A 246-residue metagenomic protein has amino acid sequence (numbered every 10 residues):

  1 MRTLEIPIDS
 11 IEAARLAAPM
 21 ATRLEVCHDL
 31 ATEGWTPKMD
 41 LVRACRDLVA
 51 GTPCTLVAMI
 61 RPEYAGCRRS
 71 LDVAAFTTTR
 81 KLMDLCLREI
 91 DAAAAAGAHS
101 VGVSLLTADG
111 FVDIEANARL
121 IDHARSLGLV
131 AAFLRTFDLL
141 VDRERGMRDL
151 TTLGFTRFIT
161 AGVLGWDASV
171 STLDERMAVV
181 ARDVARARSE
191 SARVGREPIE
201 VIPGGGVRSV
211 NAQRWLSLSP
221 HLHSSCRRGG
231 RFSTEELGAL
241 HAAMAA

Functional and structural regions predicted by a protein language model:
R2-I8, T22-V26, C54-P62, V101-V103 (+4 more regions): Hydrophobic faces of well-ordered beta-strands that scaffold small-molecule active sites in alpha/beta enzyme cores
D9-P19, I60-A92, D138-L153, V180-D183 (+2 more regions): Catalytic cores of alpha/beta
A17, C45, A93, L120 (+5 more regions): Conserved, mostly hydrophobic/aromatic
T22-W35, A92, A96-A108, L153-V170 (+1 more regions): Glycine-rich phosphate-binding active-site loops on the catalytic face of alpha/beta enzymes
K38-E115: Glycine/small-residue-rich loop that forms an oxyanion/phosphate-binding "nest" at active or ligand-binding sites
D40-R46, V170-S189, Q213-S217, H221-A246: C-terminal helical cap(s) of enzyme catalytic domains, especially alpha/beta-barrels
G97-R145: Hydrophobic, well-structured mid-protein blocks that either form specific transmembrane helices
V130-M177: Histidine/lysine/aspartate-rich catalytic loop segments that bind and position anionic ligands
